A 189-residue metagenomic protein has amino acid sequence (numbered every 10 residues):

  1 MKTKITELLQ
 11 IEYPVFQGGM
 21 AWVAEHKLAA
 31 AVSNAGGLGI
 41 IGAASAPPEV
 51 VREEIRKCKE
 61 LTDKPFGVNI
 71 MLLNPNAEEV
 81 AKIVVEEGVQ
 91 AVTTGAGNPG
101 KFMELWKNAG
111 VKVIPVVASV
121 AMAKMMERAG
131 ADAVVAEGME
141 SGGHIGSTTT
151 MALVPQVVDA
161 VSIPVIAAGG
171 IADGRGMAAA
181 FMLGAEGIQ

Functional and structural regions predicted by a protein language model:
M1-P164: Active-site entrance/lid segments in N-terminal catalytic domains of soluble metabolic enzymes
T149-Q189: Catalytic alpha/beta core domains of metabolic enzymes, predominantly
